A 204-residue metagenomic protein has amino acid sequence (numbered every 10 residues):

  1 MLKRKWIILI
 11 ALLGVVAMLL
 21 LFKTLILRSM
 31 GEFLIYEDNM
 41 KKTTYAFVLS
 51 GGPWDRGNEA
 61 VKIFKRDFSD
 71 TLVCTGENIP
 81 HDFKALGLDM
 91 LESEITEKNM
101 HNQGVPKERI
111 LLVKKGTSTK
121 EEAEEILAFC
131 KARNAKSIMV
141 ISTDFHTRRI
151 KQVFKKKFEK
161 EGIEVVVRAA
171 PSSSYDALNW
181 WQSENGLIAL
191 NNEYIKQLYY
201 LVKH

Functional and structural regions predicted by a protein language model:
M1, Y175-D176, A189: Alpha-helical structural elements
L2-Y36: N-terminal type II signal-anchor transmembrane helix that functions as the membrane-insertion/stop-transfer segment
K3-R4, R56, R149, K196: Basic side chains
I7, W181-Q182: Short linear interaction motif-like sites in intrinsically disordered regions of transcription factors
I10, N58, E184-N185: Short, isolated positions within intrinsically disordered regulatory regions of eukaryotic proteins
T24, G31-W181: A structural signal for short, hydrophobic/glycine-enriched beta-strand patches
Q182-H204: A transmembrane-helix-recognition feature enriched in membrane-embedded lipid enzymes and envelope glyco-/phospholipid
